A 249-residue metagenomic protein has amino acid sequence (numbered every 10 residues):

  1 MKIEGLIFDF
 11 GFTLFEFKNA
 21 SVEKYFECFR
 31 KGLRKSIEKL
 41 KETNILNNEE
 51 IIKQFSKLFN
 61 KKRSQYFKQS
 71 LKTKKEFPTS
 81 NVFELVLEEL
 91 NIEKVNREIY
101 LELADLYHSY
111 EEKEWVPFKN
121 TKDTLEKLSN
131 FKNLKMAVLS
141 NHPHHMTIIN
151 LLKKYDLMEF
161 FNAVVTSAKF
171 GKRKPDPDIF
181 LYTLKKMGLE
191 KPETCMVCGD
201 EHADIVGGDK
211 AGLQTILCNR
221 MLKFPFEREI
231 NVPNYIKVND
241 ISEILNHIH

Functional and structural regions predicted by a protein language model:
M1-L6, E38-E50, K122, E126 (+1 more regions): Asp-based, Mg2+/Mn2+-dependent phosphohydrolase catalytic module
G11, K18-Q69: Conserved phosphoryl-transfer catalytic core
E16-E27, N141-I149: Short, flexible, glycine-rich and Lys/Arg-enriched loop motifs at helix boundaries that contact anionic partners
V22, F26-R30, E76, E114 (+2 more regions): Flexible, glycine- and charge-enriched loops at secondary-structure boundaries
E27-E38, E76-L85, P143: Short acidic alpha-helix initiation/capping motifs at coil-to-helix transition points, especially at protein N-termini
R63-E76, K153: Short, electropositive alpha-helical surface patch
T73-E84, E89, E98, D105 (+1 more regions): Short, acidic loop-to-helix structural element flanking the phosphoryl-transfer center in phosphate-processing enzymes
K94-N96: Long amphipathic N-terminal alpha/beta scaffold segment
